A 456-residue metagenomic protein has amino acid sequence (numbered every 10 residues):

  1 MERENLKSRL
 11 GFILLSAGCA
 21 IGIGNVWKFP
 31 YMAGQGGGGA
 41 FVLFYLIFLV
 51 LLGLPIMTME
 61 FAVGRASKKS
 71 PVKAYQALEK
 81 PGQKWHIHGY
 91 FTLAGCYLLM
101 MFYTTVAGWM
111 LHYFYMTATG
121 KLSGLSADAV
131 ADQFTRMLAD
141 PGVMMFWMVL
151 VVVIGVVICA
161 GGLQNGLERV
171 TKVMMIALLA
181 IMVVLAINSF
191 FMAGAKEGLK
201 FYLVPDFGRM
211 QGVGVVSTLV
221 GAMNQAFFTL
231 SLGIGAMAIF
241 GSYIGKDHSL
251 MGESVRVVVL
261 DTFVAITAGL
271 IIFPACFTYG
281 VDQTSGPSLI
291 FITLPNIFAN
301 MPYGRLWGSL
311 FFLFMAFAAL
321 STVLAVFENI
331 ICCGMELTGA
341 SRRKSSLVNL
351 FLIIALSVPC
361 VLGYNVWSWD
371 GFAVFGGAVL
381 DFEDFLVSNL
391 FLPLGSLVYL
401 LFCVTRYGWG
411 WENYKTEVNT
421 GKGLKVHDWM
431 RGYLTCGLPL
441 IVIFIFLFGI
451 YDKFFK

Functional and structural regions predicted by a protein language model:
M1-W27, I56-F61, R65-L78, G82-I87 (+2 more regions): Membrane-interface "cap" regions at the ends of multi-pass membrane proteins
E2-L6, E168, K172-L320, L324 (+2 more regions): Membrane-embedded translocation segments of transport machinery
R3, K73, A107-A139, Y243-D247 (+6 more regions): Helix-loop-helix connectors at the membrane interface of multi-pass transporters/channels
R3-E4, M32-G36, A66-F91, T104-Q164 (+5 more regions): Inter-helical loop and helix-membrane interface segments of multi-pass membrane transporters/permeases
N5, G11-I13, C19, M145-F146 (+5 more regions): Loop-to-transmembrane helix boundary motifs in multi-pass membrane proteins
N5-S16, F41-F44, K84-Y97, M145-V151 (+6 more regions): Select transmembrane alpha-helical segments in multipass membrane proteins
G11-F48, E197, G235-G241, M251-V255 (+1 more regions): Transmembrane helix-boundary motif of multi-pass solute transporters/channels
H88-L93, T338-L350, F382-V442: C-terminal membrane-solvent junction of multi-pass transporters and transport-like membrane proteins
